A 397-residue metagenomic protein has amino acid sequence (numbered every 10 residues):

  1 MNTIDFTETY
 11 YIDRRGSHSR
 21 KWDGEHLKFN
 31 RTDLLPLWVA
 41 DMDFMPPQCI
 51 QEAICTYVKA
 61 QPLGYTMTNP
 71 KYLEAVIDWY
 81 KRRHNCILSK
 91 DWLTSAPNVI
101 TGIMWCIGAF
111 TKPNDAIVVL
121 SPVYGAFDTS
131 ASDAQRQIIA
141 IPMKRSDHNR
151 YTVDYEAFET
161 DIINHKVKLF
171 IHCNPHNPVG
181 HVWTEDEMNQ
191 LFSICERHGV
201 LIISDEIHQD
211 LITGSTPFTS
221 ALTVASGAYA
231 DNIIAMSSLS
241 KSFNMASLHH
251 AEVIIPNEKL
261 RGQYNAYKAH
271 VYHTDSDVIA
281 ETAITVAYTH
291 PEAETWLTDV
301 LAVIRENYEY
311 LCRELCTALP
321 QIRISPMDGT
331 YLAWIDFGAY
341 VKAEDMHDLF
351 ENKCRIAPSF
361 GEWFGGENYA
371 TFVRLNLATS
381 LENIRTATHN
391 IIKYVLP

Functional and structural regions predicted by a protein language model:
N2-N98, W105, Y288, P397: N-terminal small-domain helix-loop-helix segment of the aminotransferase-like
E52-T56, S226-R305, R313, K393-V395: Conserved core segment of the aminotransferase class I/II
L63-S193, D210-L211, T216-G227, I234: Conserved core of the PLP fold type I
E206: Walker B catalytic acidic pair
I254, W334-D336, N376-A378: Short hydrophobic/aromatic beta-strand micro-patches that form the beta-sheet surface supporting nucleotide- or nucleic
T285, L301-C312, I324-F337: Conserved glycine-rich beta-strand-loop-beta hairpin in the small C-terminal domain of fold type I
L349-P358, F364-P397: PLP-dependent enzyme catalytic core of the Aspartate aminotransferase-like
